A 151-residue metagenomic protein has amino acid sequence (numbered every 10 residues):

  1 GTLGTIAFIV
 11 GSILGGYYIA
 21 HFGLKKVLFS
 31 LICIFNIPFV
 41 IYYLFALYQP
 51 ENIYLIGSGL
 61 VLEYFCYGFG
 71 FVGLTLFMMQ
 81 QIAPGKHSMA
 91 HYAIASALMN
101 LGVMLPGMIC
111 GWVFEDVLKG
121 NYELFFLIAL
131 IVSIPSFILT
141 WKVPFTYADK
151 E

Functional and structural regions predicted by a protein language model:
T2, I6, C33, V61 (+1 more regions): Transmembrane alpha-helical cores of Major Facilitator Superfamily
V10-F29, F114-E115: Helix-to-loop junctions at the C-terminal end of transmembrane segments in multipass secondary transporters
C33-E51: C-terminal ends and interior cores of transmembrane alpha-helices in multi-pass membrane transporters/permeases
I56-G68, L76: Helical-face signature of the major facilitator-like transporter fold
F69-P84: Intracellular juxtamembrane helix-capping segments at the cytosolic ends of symmetry-related transmembrane helices
G85-D116: A late C-terminal transmembrane helix in Major Facilitator Superfamily
W112-P135: A membrane-interface helix-boundary motif in multi-pass transporters
L127-E151: Multi-pass alpha-helical transporter architecture, strongest for 12-TM Major Facilitator/SLC carriers used
